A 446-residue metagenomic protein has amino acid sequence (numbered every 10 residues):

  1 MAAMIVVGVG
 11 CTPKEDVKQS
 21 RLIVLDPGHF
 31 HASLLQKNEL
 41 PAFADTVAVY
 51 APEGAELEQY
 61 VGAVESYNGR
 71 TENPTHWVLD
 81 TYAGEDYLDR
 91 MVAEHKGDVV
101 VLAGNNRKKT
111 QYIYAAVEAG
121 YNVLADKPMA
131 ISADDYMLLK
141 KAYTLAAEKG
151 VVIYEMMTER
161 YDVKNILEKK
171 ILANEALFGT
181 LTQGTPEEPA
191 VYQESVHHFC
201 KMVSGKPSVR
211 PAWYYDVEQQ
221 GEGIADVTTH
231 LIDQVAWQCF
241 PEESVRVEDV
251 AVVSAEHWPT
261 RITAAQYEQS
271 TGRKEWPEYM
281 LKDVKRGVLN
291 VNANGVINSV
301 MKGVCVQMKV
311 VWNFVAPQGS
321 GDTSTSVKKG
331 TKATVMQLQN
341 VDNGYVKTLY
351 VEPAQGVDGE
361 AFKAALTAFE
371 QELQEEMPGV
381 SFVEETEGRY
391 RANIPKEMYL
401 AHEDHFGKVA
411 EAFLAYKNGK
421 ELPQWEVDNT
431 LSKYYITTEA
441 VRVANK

Functional and structural regions predicted by a protein language model:
M1-V7: Bacterial N-terminal signal peptides
C11-A119, D134-I153, A415: N-terminal glycine-/serine-/threonine-rich beta1-alpha1-beta2 phosphate-ribose binding loop of Rossmann-like
A55-E58, T110, Y114, M137 (+4 more regions): A structural signal for well-ordered alpha-helical segments within the folded catalytic domains of diverse enzymes
A119-Y121, E148-V151, V304-Q307, M336: A short helix->loop->beta-strand "cap" motif at the edges of active sites that frequently abuts
G120, D126-P128: Short helix/strand-capping hinge loops at secondary-structure junctions that flank key functional elements
A130-P207: A contiguous active-site-proximal alpha/beta segment in oxidoreductase catalytic domains
S204-Q307, V311-G321: Rossmann-like dinucleotide-binding domain that binds NAD(P)(H)
D226, L231-A236, E243-E248, N292-S299 (+2 more regions): C-terminal helical cap and adjacent loop that interface with cofactors, partners, or active-site loops
